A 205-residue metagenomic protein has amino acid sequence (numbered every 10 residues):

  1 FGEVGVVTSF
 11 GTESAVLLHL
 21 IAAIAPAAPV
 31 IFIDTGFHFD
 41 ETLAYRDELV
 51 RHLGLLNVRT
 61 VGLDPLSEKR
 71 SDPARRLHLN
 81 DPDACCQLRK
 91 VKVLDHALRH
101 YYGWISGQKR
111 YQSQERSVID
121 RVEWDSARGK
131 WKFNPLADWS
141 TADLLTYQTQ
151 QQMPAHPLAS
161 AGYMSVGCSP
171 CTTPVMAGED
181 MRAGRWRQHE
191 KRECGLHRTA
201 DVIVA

Functional and structural regions predicted by a protein language model:
F1-A205: Nucleotide-activated chemistry modules centered on ATP-dependent adenylation/adenylyltransferase
